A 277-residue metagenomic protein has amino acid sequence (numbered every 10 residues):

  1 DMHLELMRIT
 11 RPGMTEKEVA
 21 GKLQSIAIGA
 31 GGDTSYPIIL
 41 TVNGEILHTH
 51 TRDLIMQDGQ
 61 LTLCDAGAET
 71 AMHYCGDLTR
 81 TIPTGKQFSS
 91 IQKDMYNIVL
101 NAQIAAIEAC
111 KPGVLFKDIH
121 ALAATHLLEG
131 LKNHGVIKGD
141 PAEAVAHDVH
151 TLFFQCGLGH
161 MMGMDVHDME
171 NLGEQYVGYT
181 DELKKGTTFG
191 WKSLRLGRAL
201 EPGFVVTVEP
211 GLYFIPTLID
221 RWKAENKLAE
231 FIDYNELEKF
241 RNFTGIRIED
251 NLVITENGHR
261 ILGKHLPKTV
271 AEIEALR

Functional and structural regions predicted by a protein language model:
D1-R277: Active-site neighborhoods and metal-handling regions in enzymes and metal-associated proteins
